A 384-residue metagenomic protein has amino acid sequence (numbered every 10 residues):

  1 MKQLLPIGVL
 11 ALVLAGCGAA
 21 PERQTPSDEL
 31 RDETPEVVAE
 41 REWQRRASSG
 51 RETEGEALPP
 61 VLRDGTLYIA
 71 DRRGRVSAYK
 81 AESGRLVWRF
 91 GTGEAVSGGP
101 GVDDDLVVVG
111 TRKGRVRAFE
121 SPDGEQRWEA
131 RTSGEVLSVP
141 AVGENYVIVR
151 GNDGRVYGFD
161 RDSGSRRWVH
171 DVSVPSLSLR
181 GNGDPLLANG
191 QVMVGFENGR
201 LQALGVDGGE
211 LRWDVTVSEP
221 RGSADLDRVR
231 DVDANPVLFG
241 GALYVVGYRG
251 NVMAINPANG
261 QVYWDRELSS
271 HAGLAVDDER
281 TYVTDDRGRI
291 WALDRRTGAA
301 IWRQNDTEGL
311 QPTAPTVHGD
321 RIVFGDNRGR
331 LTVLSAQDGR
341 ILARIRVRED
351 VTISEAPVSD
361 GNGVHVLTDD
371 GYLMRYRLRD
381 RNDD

Functional and structural regions predicted by a protein language model:
K2-G8: Sec-dependent signal peptide recognition, specifically the positively charged N-region followed immediately by
L14-G16: C-terminal motif of bacterial Sec signal peptides marking the signal peptidase cleavage site
P21-D28, T34-V61, W88-D103, Q126-G143 (+6 more regions): Extracytoplasmic beta-rich repeat domains
D71, T111, G151-N152, F196-E197 (+4 more regions): Structural signature of WD-repeat beta-propellers
K80-S83, E120-D123, D160-G164, V206-G209 (+4 more regions): Short loop/turn segments that connect beta-strands within beta-propeller blades
V283-W291, A299-V333: Loop/turn-rich, solvent-exposed surfaces of beta-rich toroidal or solenoidal domains
